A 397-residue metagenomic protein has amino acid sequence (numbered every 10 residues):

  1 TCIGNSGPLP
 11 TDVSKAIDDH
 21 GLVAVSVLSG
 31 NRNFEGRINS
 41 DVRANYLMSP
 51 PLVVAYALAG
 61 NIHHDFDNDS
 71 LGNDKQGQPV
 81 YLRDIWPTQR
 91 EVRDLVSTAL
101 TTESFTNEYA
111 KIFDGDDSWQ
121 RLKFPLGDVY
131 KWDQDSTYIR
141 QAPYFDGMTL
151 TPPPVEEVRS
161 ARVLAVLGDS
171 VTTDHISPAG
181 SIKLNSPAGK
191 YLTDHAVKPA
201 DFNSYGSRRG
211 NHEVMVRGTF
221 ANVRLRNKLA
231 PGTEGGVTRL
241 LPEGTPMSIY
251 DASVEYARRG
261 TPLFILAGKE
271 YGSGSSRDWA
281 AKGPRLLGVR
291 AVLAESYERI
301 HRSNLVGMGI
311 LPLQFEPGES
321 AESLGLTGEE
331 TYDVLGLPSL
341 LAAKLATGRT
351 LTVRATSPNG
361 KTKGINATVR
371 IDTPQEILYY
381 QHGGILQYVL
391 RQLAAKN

Functional and structural regions predicted by a protein language model:
T1-N397: Fe-S-dependent hydro-lyases/dehydratases of central metabolism
